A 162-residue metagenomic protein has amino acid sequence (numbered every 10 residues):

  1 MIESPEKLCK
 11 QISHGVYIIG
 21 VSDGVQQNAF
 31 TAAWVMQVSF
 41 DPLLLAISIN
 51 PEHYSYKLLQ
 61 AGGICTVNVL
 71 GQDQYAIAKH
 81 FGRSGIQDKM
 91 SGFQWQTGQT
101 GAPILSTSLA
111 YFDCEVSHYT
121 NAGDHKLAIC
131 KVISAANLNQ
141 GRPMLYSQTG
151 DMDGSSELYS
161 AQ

Functional and structural regions predicted by a protein language model:
M1-Q162: Basic, polyanion-binding surface patches
